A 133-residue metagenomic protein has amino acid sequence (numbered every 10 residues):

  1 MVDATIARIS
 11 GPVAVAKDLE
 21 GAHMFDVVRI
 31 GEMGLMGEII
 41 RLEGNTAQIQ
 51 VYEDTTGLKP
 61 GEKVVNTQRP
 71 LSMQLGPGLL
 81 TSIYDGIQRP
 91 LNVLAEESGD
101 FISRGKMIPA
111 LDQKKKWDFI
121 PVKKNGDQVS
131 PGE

Functional and structural regions predicted by a protein language model:
M1-E133: Peripheral, non-AAA+ core regions of ATP-driven protein-machinery
